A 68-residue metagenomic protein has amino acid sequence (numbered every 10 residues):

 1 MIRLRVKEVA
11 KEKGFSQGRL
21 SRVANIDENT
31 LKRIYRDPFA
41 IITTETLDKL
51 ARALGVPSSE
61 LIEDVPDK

Functional and structural regions predicted by a protein language model:
M1, E12, F39-I42, A53: Helix-turn-helix/winged-helix DNA-binding modules
M1-G14, G18: A short, Lys/Arg-rich alpha-helix, primarily the initiator
E8, I62-K68: Short, charged recognition helix plus adjacent turn of helix-turn-helix-like nucleic-acid-binding domains
A10, S21, A51: The alpha-helix within a helix-turn-helix
K11, N25, R36-F39, P66: Residue-level detection of the helix-turn-helix DNA-binding "recognition helix"
F15-R33: Short alpha-helical DNA-recognition segment
E45-E60: DNA major-groove recognition helix of helix-turn-helix/homeodomain DNA-binding modules
